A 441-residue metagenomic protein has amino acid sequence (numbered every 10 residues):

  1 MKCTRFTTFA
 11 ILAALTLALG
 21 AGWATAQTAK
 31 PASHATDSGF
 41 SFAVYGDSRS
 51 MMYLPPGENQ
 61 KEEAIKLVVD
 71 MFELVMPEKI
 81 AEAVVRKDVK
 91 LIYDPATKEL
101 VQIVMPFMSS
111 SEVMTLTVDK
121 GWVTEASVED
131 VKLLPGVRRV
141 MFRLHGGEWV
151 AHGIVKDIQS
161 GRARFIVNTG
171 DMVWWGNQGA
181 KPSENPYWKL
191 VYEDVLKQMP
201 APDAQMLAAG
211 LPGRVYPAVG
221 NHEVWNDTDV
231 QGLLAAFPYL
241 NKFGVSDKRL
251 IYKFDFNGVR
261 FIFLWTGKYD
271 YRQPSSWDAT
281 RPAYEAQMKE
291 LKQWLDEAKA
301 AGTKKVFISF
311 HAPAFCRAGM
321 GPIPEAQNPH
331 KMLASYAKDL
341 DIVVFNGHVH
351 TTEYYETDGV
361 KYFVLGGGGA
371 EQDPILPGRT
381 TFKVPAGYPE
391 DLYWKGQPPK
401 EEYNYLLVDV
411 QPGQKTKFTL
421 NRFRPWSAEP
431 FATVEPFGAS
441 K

Functional and structural regions predicted by a protein language model:
K2-I11: Bacterial N-terminal signal peptides that target proteins for export
A10-A21: Bacterial N-terminal signal peptides
G22-A26: Sec/Tat signal peptide C-region and signal peptidase I cleavage site
Q27-L190, R317: N-terminal active-site segment of His-dependent metallophosphoesterases
D47, G170-D171, G220-N221, H311 (+1 more regions): Active-site glycine-centered loops adjacent to acidic/histidine catalytic or metal-binding residues that shape
G57-D88, L100-V113, T117-S127, N177-A300 (+2 more regions): Extended active-site neighborhood of metal-dependent phosphoesterases/phosphodiesterases
T169, A298-A318: Short acidic, glycine-rich surface-loop motifs adjacent to enzyme active sites
P389-K441: A short C-terminal boundary segment appended to hydrolase-like catalytic domains
